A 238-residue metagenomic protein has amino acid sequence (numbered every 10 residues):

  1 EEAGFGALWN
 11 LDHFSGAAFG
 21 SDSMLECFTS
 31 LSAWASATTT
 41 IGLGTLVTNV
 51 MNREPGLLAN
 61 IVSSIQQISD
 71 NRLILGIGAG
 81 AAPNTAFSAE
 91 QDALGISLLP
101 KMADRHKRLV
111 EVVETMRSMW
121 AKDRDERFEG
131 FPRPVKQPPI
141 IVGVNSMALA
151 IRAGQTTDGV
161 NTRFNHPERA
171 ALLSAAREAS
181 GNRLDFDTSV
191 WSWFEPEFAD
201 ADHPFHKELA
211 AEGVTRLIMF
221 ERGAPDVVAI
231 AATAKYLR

Functional and structural regions predicted by a protein language model:
E1-R238: Active-site-adjacent structural elements that line small-molecule/cofactor binding pockets in enzymes
